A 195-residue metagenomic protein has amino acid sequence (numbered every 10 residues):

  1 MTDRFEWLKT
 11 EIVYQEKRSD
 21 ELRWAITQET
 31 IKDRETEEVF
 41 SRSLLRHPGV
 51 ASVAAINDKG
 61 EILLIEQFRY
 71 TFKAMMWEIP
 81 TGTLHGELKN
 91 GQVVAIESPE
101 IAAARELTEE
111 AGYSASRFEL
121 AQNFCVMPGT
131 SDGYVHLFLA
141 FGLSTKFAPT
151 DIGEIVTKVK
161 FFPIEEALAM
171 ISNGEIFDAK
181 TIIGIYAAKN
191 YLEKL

Functional and structural regions predicted by a protein language model:
M1-D20: Extreme N-terminal tail/first-helix region
M1-E6, M75, P80-G82, L120 (+2 more regions): Nudix hydrolase/Nudix homology domain
Y14-K17, N123-M127: Short, solvent-exposed loop/turn elements at beta->coil junctions and helix N-caps that rim active or binding pockets
Q15-A54, D58-K59, Q67: Acidic, metal-coordinating catalytic segment for phosphate/diphosphate chemistry, firing primarily on the Nudix
I26-Q28, A54, L64, L137-L139 (+1 more regions): Conserved hydrophobic/aromatic beta-strand scaffold that supports enzyme active sites
T30-E35, M127-K146, K160: Active-site-adjacent beta-strand/loop module that shapes the phosphate/pyrophosphate-binding cleft
S52-A54, D58-R105, G153: Conserved Nudix-box catalytic region and its N-terminal flanking loop in Nudix hydrolases and closely related
S114-A121: A short coil-to-beta-strand element that immediately follows conserved catalytic motifs
